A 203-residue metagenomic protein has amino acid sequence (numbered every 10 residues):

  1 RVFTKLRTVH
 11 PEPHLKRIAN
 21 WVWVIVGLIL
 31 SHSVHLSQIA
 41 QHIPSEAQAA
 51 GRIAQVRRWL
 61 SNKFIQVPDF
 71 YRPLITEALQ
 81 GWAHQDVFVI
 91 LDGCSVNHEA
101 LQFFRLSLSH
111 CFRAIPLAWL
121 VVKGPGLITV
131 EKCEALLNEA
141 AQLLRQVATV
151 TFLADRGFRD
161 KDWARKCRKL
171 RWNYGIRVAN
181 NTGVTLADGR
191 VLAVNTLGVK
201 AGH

Functional and structural regions predicted by a protein language model:
V2-Q85: Electropositive nucleic-acid engagement tracts
K5-T8, I18, S109-F112, K123-L127: Extended interaction regions within the primary functional domain
S37, P73, F88-V89, E131 (+1 more regions): Short, contiguous clusters of charged residues that form electrostatic/catalytic patches at enzyme active sites, used
I39, F88-S95, L106, A114 (+2 more regions): Short, conserved catalytic/metal-binding motifs centered on acidic residues
I65-I115: Structured nucleic-acid-interacting core domains from mobile-element enzymes and related host factors, especially RNase
V121-H203: An internal, acidic/charged active-site-proximal segment that coordinates divalent cations and/or engages
